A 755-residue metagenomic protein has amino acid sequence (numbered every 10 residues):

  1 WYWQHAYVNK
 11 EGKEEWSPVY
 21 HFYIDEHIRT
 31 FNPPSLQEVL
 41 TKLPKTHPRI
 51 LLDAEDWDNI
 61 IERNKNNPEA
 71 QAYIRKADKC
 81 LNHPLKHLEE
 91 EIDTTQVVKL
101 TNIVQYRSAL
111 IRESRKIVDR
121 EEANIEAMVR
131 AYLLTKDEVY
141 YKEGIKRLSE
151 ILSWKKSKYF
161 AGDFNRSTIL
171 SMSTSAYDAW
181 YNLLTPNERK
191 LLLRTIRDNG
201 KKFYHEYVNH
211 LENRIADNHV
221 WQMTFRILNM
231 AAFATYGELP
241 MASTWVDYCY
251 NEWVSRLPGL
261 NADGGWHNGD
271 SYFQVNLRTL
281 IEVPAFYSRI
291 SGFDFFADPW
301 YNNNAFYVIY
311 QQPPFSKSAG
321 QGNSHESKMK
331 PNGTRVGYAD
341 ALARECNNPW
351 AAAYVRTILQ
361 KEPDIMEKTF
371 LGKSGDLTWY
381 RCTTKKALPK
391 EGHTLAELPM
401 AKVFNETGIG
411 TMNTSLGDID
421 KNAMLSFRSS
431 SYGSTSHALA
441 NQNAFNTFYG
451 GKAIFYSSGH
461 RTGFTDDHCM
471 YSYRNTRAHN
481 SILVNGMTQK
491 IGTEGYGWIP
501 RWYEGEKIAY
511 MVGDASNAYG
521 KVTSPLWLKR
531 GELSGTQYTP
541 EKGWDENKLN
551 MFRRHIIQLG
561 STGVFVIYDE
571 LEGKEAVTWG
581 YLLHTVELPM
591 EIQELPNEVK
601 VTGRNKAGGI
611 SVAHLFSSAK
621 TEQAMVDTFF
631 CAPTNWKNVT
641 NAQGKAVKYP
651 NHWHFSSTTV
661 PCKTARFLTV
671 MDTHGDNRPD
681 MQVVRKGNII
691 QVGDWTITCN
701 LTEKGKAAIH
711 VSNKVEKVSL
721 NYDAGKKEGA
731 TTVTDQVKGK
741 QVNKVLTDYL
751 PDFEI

Functional and structural regions predicted by a protein language model:
K10-H27: Extracellular fibronectin type III
P18, T46, I169, T224 (+10 more regions): Residues that flank catalytic or metal-binding motifs in active/ligand-binding sites
D25-D78, P84-L85: An acidic-aromatic substrate-binding cleft motif
R49-L51, N64, Y73-I74, L81-L85 (+3 more regions): Aromatic-lined, polymer-binding surfaces characteristic of secreted/periplasmic polysaccharide-degrading enzymes
T235, V275-I454, E504, P650 (+2 more regions): Carbohydrate-active enzyme catalytic cores, enriched for enzymes that act on polyanionic acidic polysaccharides
R461-I755: CBM-like, beta-strand-rich accessory domains located in the C-terminal region of large, secreted polysaccharide-active
